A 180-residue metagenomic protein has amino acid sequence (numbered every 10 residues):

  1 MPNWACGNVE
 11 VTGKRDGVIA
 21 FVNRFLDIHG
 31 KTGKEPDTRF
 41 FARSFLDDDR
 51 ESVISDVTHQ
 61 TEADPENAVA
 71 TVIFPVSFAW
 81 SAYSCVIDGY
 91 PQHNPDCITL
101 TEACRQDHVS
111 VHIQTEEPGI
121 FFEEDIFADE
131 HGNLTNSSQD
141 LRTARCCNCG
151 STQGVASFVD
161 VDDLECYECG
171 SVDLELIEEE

Functional and structural regions predicted by a protein language model:
M1, N94, C146, D163-C166: Mature extracytoplasmic/luminal segments of secretory-pathway proteins
M1-K31: Short, extreme N-terminal segment that most often corresponds to the first beta-strand
G7, G13, A144, N148 (+1 more regions): Small side chains
F25-G30, P36-G150, F158, G170 (+1 more regions): Charged interaction segments
V155-E165: Short linker/helix segments within small regulatory modules
C166-V172: Short glycine/proline-enriched turn or capping motifs at secondary-structure junctions
